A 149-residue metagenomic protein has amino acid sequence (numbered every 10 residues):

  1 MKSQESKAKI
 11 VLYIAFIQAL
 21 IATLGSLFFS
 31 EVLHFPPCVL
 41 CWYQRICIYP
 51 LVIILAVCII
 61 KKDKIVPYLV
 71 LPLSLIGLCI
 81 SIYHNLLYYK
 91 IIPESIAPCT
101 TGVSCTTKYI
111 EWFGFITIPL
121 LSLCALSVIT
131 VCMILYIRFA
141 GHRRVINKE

Functional and structural regions predicted by a protein language model:
M1-L40, I48-E149: Secretory/periplasmic and organellar redox-cofactor proteins
Y43: Phosphate-coordinating loops and pocket residues in cytosolic domains that bind phosphorylated ligands
